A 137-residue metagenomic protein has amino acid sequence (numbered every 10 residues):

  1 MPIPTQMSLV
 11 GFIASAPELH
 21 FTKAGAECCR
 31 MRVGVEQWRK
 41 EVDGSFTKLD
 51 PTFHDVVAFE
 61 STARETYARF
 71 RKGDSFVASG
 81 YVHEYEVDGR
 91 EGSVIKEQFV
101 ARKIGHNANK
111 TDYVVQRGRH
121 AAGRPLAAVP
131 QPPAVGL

Functional and structural regions predicted by a protein language model:
M1-L137: Single-stranded nucleic acid-binding surfaces, predominantly the OB-fold ssDNA-binding core
